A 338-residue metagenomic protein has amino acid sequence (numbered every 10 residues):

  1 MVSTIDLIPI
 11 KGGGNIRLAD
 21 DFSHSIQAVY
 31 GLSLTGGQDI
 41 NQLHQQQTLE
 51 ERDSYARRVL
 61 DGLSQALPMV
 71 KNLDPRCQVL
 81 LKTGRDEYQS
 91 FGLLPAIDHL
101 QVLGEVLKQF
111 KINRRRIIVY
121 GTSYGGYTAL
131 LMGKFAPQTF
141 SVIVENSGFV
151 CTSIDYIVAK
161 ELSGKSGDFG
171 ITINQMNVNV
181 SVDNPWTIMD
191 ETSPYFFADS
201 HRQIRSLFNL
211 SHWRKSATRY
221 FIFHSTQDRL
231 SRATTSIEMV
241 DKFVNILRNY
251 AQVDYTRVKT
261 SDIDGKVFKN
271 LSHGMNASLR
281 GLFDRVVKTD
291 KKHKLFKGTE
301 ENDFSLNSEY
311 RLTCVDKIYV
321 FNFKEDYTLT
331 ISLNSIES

Functional and structural regions predicted by a protein language model:
M1-D20, N72-V79: Conserved alpha/beta-hydrolase
T4, Y120, N146-S147, F223: Alpha/beta-hydrolase-fold catalytic nucleophile elbow
F22-Q109: Alpha/beta-hydrolase active-site loop
L103, L107, M132-G133, V240: A conserved amphipathic alpha-helix that caps or lines the catalytic cleft of carbohydrate- and lipid-modifying enzymes
K111-S123: Alpha/beta-hydrolase fold nucleophile elbow
G121-L131: Glycine-rich nucleophile elbow surrounding the catalytic serine of serine-hydrolase chemistry
L130-T192: Hydrolase active-site cap/lid region
N179-R285, D290, E301-E337: Serine-hydrolase catalytic core
